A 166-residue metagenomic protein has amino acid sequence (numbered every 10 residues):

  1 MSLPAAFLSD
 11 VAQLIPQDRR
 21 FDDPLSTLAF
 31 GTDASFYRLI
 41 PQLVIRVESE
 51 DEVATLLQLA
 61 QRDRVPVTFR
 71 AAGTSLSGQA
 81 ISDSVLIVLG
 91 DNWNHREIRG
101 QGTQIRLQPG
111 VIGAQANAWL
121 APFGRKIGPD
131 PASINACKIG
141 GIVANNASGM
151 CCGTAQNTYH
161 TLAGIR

Functional and structural regions predicted by a protein language model:
M1-A34, L59-V67: N-terminal accessory segments
V11, S35-V67, V85, L89-P131 (+2 more regions): N-terminal glycine-rich flavin-associated loop
D18-D23, R70, I127-S133: Flexible, glycine/charged-enriched surface loops at secondary-structure junctions
S26-F30, S49-E52, N135: Short acidic loop-to-helix transition motifs that present clustered carboxylates
A136-G140: Beta-rich nucleic-acid/ligand-interaction surfaces
